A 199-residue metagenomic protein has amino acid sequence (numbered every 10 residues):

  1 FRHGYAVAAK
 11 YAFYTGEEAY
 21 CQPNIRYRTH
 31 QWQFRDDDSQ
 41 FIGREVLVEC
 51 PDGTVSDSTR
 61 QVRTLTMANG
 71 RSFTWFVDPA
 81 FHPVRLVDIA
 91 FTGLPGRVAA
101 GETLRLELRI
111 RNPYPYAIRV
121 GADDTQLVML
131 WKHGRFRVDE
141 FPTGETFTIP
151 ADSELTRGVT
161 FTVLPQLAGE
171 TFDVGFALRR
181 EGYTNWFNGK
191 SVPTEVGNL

Functional and structural regions predicted by a protein language model:
F1-A6, A12-E107, P115-D124, H133-D139: Luminal/periplasmic acceptor-recognition loop/helix of membrane-associated glycosyltransferases
R109-N112, F161, L178: Hydrophobic beta-strand positions in extracellular immunoglobulin-like domains
R111-Y116, P165, G182: Short, acidic/polar linear motifs in exposed loop/turn regions
E145-L155: Short proline/glycine- and polar residue-rich coil/turn motifs
L155, A168-V174: Exposed beta-strand face motif in extracellular beta-rich ectodomains
T160-G169: Short, surface-exposed loop/turn segments at beta-strand-coil junctions that are enriched for proline with nearby
F176-N185: Enriched for extracellular/lumenal, surface-exposed ectodomains of secreted and cell-surface proteins
T184-L199: Short beta-strand elements
